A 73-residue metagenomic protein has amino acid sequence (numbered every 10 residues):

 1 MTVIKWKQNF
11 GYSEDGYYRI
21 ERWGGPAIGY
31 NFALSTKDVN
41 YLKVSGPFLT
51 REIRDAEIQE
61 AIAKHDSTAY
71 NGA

Functional and structural regions predicted by a protein language model:
M1-S35, N71: Short N-terminal "domain-start" leader segments that mark the transition from disordered tails or signal peptides into
T2-V3, S35-A73: Mixed-charge, Lys/Arg-enriched low-complexity segments
